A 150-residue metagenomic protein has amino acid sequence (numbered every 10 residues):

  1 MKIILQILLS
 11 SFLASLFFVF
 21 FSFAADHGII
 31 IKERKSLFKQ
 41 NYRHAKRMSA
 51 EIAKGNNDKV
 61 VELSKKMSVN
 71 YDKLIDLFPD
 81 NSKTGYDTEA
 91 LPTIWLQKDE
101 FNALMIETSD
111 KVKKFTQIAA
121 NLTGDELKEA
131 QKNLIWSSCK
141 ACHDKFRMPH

Functional and structural regions predicted by a protein language model:
M1-Q6: Positively charged n-region of N-terminal signal peptides that target proteins for export
L8-V19: Bacterial N-terminal signal peptides
F18-D26: Sec/Tat signal peptide C-region and signal peptidase I cleavage site
G28-V61, K65-H150: Sequence context surrounding c-type heme c attachment/ligation sites in exported
